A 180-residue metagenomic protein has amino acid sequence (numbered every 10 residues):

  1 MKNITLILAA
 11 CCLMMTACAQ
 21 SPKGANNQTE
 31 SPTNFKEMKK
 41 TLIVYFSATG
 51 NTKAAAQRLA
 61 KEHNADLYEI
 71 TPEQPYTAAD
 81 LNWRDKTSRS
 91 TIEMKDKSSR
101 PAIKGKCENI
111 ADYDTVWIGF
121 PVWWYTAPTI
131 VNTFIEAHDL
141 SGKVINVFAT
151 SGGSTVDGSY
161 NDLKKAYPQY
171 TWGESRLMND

Functional and structural regions predicted by a protein language model:
M1-N26: Bacterial Sec-dependent N-terminal signal peptides
C11-L13, L59, H138: Alpha-helix boundary/capping residues
A19-I118, Y125-A127, N132, E136: N-terminal beta1-alpha1-beta2 submodule of the flavodoxin-like/Rossmannoid cofactor-binding fold
S47-A48, V122, A149-G152: A mature extracytoplasmic/lumenal domain signature
H63, H138, Y167-Y170: A structural signal for short coil/turn segments at secondary-structure junctions
E73-Y76, K97-A102, V147-G152, R176-D180: Short C-terminal domain-edge/linker segments immediately following a structured domain
S141-V144: A short helix->loop->beta-strand "cap" motif at the edges of active sites that frequently abuts
N146-N179: Short, glycine-/small-residue-rich phosphate/pyrophosphate-handling segment
